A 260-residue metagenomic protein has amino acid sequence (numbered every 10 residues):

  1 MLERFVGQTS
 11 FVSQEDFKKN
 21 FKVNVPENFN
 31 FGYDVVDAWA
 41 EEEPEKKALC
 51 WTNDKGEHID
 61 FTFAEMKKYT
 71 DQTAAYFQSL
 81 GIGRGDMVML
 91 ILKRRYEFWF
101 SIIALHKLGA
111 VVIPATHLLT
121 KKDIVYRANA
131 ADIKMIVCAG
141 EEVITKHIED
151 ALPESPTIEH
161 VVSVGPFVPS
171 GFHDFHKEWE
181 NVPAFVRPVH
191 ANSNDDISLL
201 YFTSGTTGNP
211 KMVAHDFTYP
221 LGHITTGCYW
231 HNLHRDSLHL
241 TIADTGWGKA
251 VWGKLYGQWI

Functional and structural regions predicted by a protein language model:
M1-F61, E65-Q78, E154-T157, F167-S170 (+2 more regions): N-lobe entry segment of adenylate-forming
P44-K47, S163-S170, E180-F202, N209 (+1 more regions): Conserved pre-ATP/AMP-binding loop-to-beta segment of ANL
E45, L49-I103, T120-V125, F175-K177 (+1 more regions): Conserved AMP-binding/adenylate-forming core of the ANL superfamily
I59-A64, H190, S198-G222: Conserved AMP-binding A3 loop
V88, L105, I136, I197 (+2 more regions): Conserved S/T- and glycine-rich ATP-binding loop of Class I adenylate-forming
L92-R95, P114-L118, A243-G248: Conserved AMP-binding
F100-I103, K107-K177: Structural core segment of the AMP-binding/adenylate-forming
L221-I260: Conserved AMP-binding/adenylation subdomain of ANL enzymes
